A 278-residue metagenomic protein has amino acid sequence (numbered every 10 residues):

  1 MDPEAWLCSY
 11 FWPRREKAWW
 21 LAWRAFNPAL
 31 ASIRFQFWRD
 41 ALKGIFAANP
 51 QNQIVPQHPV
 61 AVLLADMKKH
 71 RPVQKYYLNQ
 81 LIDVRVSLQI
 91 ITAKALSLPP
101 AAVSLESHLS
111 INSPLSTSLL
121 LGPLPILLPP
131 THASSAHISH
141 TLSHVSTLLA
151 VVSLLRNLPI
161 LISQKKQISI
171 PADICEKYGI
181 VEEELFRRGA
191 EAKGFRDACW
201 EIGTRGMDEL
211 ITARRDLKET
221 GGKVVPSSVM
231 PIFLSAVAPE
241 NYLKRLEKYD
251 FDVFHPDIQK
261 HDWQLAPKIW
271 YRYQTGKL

Functional and structural regions predicted by a protein language model:
M1-A65, K75-R85, Q89-I91, H108 (+3 more regions): Catalytic cores of Mg2+-dependent Asp-rich isoprenoid enzymes
M67-R71: Eukaryotic low-complexity, intrinsically disordered regulatory segments enriched in serine, proline and acidic residues
K94-S107, E191: Acidic/His metal-coordination segments adjacent to aromatic residues that form catalytic metal sites in metalloenzymes
L124-L127: Catalytic palm subdomain of template-directed nucleic-acid polymerases, centered on the conserved carboxylate motif
P130-T131: Intrinsically disordered, low-complexity domain-flanking/linker segments in eukaryotic proteins, enriched
L149-S153: Short terminal or interdomain "cap/linker" segment that borders an active site or interface and mediates
